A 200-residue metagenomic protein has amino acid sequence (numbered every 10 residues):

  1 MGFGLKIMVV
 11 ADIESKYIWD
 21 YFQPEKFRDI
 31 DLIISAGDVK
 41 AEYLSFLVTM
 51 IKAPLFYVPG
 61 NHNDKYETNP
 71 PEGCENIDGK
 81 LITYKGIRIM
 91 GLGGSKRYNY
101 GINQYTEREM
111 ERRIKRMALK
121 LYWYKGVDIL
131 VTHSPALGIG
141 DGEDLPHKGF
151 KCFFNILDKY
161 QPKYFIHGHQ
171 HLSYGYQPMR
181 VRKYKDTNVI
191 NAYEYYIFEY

Functional and structural regions predicted by a protein language model:
M1-V48, K120-G126: N-terminal active-site segment of His-dependent metallophosphoesterases
G2-G4, V10, W19, L81-K85 (+2 more regions): Binuclear metal-dependent phosphoesterase catalytic core
I7-I18, P59-K148: Conserved catalytic scaffold of divalent metal-dependent phosphoesterases
V9-A11, L32-D38, F56-N61, I77 (+4 more regions): Active-site neighborhood of phospho(di)ester-bond hydrolases with catalytic His/Asp-centered motifs
E14-I18, V39-S45, N61-E67, R97-G101 (+3 more regions): Active-site environment of divalent metal-dependent phosphoester hydrolases
I18-P24, E42-S45, E75-I77, K115-L119 (+2 more regions): A generic local structural motif
M50-K52, P71-E72, Y184-K185: Short, structured coil segments at secondary-structure junctions
I51-N61, F150-F153: A short, gly/pro- and small-residue-rich
